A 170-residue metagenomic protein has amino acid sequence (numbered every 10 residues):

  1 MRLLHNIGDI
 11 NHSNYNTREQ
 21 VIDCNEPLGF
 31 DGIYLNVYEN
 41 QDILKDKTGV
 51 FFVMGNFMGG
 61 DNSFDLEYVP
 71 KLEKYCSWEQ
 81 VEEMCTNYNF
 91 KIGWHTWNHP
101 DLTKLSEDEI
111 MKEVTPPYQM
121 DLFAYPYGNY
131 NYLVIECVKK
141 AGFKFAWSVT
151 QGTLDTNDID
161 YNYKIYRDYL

Functional and structural regions predicted by a protein language model:
M1-H5, D46: Generic cytosolic/nucleocytoplasmic N-terminal low-complexity/intrinsically disordered segments
R2, S13-Y15, E19-F30, Y34-D42 (+1 more regions): C-terminal active-site subregion of NodB/CE4 polysaccharide deacetylases
I7-H12: Short polar catalytic/cofactor-binding loops
K45-L133, I159-I165: Metal-dependent polysaccharide deacetylase catalytic core of the NodB/CE4 family, i.e., the active-site-bearing domain
